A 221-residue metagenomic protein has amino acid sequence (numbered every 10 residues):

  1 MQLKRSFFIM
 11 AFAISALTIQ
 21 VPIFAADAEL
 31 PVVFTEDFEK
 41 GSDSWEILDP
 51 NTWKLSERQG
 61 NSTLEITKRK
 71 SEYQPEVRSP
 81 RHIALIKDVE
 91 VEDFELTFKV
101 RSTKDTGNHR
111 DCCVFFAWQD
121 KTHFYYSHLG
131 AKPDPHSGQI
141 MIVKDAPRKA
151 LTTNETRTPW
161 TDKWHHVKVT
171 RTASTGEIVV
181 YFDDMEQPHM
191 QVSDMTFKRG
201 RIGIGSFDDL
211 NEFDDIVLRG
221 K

Functional and structural regions predicted by a protein language model:
I9-P22: Bacterial N-terminal signal peptides
A26-P50: Extracellular carbohydrate-recognition regions
F38, F98, D162-A173, I178-V180: Short tryptophan-centered beta-strand motifs in secreted/extracellular beta-sheet-rich domains of glycan-recognition
S42-E72: Extracellular glycan-recognition surfaces and repeat-rich motifs
Q74-V143: Secretory/extracellular carbohydrate-interaction modules and structurally similar beta-sandwich "look-alikes"
H82-V89, T152-P159, I202-G203: Beta-strand-rich interaction surfaces with strong enrichment in secreted/lumenal proteins
D145-H166: Short, aromatic/His-centered strand-loop micro-motif at the edge of beta-sheets
M190-D215: Flexible glycan-contacting loops in extracellular carbohydrate-active proteins
